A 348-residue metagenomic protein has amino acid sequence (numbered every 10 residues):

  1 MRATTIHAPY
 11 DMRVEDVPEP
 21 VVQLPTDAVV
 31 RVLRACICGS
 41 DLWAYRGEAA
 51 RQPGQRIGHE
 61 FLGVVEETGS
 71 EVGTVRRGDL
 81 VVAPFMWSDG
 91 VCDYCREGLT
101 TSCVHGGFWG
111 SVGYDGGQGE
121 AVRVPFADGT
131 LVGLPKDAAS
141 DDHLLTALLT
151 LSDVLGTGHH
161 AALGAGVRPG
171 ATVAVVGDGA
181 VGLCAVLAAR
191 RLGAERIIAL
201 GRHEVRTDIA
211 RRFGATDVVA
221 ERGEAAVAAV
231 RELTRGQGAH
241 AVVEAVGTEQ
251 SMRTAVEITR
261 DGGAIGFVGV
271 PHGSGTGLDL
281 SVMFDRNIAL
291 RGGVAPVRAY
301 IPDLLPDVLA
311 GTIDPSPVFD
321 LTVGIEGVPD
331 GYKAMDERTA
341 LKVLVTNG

Functional and structural regions predicted by a protein language model:
R2, R13, R31, L62-V64 (+1 more regions): Residues located in well-ordered beta-strands
A3, R253-E257, R298-G348: C-terminal hydrophobic helical "lid"/dimerization subdomain of Rossmann-like NAD(P)H-dependent oxidoreductases
P20-A35, E48-R96, D115, P135-D141: Glycine-rich beta-strand-centered segment in the early N-terminal region that forms part of a ligand/cofactor-binding
Q23-P25, R76, R168, R260 (+1 more regions): Residue-level recognition of short, solvent-exposed, well-ordered loop/turn junctions that link secondary-structure
L80, A139-E224, A228: Mid-domain Rossmann-like dinucleotide-binding core that forms the NAD(H)/NADP(H) cofactor-binding site
D89-V176: NAD(P)H dinucleotide-binding glycine-rich loop of Rossmann-like/cofactor-binding domains, especially the beta1-alpha1
A165, D208-A289, P329: Glycine-rich cofactor phosphate-binding loops and adjacent beta1-alpha1 units of small-molecule cofactor enzyme domains
H203, P271, P296: Residues in the short beta-alpha loop(s) of Rossmann-like NAD(P)-binding domains
